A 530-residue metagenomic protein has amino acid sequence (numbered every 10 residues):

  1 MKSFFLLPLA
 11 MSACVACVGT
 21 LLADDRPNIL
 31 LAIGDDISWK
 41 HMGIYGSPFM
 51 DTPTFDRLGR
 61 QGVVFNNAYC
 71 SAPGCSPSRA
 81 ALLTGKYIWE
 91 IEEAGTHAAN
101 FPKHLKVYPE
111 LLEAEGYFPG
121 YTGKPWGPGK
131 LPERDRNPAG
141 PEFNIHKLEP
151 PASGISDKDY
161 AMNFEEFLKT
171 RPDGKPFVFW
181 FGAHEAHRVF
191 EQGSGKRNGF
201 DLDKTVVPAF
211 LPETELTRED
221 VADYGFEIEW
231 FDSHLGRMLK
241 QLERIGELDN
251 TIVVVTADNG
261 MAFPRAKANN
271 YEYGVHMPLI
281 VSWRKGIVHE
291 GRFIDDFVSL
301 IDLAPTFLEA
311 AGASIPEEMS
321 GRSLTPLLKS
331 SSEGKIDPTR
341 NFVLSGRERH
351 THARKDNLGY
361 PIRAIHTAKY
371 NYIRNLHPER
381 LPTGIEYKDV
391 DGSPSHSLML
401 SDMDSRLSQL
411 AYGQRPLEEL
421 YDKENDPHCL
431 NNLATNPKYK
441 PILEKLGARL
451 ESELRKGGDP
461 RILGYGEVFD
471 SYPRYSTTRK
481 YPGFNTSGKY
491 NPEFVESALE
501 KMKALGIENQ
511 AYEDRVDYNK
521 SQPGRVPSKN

Functional and structural regions predicted by a protein language model:
K2-P8, A13, G19-E419, P427-A448 (+2 more regions): Formylglycine-dependent sulfatase
E424: C-terminal helical cap and adjacent loop that interface with cofactors, partners, or active-site loops
S452, K456-Y465: C-terminal structured "cap/appendage" subdomains that terminate the fold
I462-S476: Short, charged, surface-exposed hinge/linker loops at domain edges that act as mobile lids or interdomain connectors
